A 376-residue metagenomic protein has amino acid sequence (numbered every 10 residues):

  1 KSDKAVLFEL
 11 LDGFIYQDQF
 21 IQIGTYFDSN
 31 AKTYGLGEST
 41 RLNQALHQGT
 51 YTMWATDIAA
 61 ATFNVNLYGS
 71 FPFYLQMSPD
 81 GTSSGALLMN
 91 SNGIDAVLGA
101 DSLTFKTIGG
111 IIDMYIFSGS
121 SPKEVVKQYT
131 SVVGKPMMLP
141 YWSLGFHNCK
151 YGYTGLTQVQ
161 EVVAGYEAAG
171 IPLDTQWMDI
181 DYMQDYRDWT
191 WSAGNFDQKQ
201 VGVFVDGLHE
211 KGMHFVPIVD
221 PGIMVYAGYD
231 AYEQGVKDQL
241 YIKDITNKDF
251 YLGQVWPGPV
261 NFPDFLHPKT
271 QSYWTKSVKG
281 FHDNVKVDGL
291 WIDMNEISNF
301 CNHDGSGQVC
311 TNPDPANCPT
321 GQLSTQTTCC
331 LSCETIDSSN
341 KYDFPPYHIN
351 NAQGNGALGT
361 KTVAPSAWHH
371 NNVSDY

Functional and structural regions predicted by a protein language model:
S2-Y376: Catalytic-domain carbohydrate-binding cleft regions of carbohydrate-active enzymes
